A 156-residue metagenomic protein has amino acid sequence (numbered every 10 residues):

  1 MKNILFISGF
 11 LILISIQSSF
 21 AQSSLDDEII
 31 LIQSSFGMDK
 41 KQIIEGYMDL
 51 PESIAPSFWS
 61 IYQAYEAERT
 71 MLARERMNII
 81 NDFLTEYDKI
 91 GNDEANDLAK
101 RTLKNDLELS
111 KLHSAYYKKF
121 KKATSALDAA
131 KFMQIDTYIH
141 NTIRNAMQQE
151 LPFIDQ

Functional and structural regions predicted by a protein language model:
M1-D27: Bacterial Sec-dependent N-terminal signal peptides
L5-F6, S18, N96, A126 (+1 more regions): Hydrophobic alpha-helical segments
Q17, E66-R69, H140-I143: A short hydrophobic/aromatic micro-motif that marks alpha-helical segments and, especially, helix-coil
E28-L31, S35, Y47, S110-Q156: Amphipathic, charged alpha-helical segments and their helix-to-coil junctions in extracytoplasmic/peripheral assemblies
I29-I30, I43-A123: Amphipathic alpha-helical segments
M38: Active-site-adjacent substrate/metal-binding segments within catalytic domains of carbohydrate-active enzymes
